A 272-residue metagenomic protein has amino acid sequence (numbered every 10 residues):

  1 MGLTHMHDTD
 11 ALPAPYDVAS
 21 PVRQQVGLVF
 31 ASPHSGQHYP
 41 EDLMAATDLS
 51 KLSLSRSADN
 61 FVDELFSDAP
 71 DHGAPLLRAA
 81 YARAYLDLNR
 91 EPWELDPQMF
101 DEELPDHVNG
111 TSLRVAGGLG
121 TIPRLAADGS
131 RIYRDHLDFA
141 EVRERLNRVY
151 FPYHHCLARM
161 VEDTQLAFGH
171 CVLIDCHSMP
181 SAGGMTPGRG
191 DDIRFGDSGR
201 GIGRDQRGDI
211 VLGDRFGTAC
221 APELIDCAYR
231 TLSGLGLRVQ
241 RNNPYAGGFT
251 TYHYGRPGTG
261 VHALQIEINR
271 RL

Functional and structural regions predicted by a protein language model:
G2-L173, S178-L272: N-terminal catalytic or cofactor-binding beta/alpha core of small enzyme domains
